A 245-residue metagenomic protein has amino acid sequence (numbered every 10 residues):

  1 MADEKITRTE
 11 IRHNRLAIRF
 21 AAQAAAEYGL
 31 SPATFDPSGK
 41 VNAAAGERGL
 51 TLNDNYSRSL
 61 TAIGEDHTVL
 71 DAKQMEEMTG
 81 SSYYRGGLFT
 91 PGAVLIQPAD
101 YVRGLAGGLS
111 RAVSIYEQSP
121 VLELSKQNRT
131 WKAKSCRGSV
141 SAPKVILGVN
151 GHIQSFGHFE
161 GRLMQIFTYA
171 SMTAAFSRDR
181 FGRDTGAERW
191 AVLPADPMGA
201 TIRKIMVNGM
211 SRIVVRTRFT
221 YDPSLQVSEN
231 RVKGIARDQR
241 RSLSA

Functional and structural regions predicted by a protein language model:
M1-A72: Dinucleotide-binding Rossmann-like beta1-alpha1 core, especially the glycine-rich loop that anchors the ADP
A2-I6, S31-N42, Q74-G107, R218: Helix-loop-beta segment of a Rossmann-like dinucleotide-binding subdomain
T9-I18, A44-L52, L88-G107, Y116 (+1 more regions): Short beta-strand to alpha-helix junction loop
R12-R19, Q23-A26, T51, N55-R58 (+8 more regions): Replace "anionic and nucleotidyl ligands
R19, A25-F35, V121-E123, N128-W131 (+2 more regions): Active-site substrate-recognition segment that forms the wall of the catalytic cavity or substrate channel
T51, R58-S59, S82-K144: Helical element adjacent to the flavin cofactor pocket in flavoenzyme catalytic cores
Y56, A62, D66-E76, R85-G86 (+6 more regions): N-terminal FAD-binding dinucleotide-binding subdomain shared by FAD-dependent oxidases/monooxygenases
T68-D71, I115-E117, S135, L147 (+1 more regions): General beta-strand structural signal in soluble alpha/beta enzymes
